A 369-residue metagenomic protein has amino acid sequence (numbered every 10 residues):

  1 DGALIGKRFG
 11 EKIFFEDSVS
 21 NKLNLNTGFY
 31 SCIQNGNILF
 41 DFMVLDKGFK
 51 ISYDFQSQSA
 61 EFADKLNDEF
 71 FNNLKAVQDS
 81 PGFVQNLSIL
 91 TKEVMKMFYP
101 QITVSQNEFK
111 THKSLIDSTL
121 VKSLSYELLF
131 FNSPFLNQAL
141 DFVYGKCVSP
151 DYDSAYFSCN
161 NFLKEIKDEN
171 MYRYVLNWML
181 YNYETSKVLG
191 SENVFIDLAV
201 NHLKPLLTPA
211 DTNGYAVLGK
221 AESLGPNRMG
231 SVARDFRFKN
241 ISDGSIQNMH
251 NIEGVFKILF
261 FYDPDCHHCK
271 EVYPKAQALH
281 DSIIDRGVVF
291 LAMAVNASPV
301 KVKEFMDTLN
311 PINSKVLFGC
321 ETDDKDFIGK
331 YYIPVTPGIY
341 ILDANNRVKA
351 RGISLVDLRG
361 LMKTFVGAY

Functional and structural regions predicted by a protein language model:
D1-L120: A non-transmembrane, solvent-exposed segment enriched in polar/low-complexity residues
S31-C32, V335-G338, A344-Y369: Non-catalytic, surface beta->alpha helical segment in thiol-disulfide oxidoreductase systems
P81-E165, E169: N-terminal, charged low-complexity regulatory/assembly segments
T185, L189-K239, H250-G254, V300 (+1 more regions): N-proximal helix/coil linker or "cap" segments that precede and/or mark the start of modular domains
Q247-A276, V289-L291: Short active-site neighborhood of thiol/selenol oxidoreductases, capturing the structured segment around
E271-L309, D323-G329: Structural microenvironment flanking redox-active thiols in thiol-disulfide oxidoreductases
M306-Y340, A344: Short, internal strand/loop/helix patches that form the active-site neighborhood or redox-interaction surface
